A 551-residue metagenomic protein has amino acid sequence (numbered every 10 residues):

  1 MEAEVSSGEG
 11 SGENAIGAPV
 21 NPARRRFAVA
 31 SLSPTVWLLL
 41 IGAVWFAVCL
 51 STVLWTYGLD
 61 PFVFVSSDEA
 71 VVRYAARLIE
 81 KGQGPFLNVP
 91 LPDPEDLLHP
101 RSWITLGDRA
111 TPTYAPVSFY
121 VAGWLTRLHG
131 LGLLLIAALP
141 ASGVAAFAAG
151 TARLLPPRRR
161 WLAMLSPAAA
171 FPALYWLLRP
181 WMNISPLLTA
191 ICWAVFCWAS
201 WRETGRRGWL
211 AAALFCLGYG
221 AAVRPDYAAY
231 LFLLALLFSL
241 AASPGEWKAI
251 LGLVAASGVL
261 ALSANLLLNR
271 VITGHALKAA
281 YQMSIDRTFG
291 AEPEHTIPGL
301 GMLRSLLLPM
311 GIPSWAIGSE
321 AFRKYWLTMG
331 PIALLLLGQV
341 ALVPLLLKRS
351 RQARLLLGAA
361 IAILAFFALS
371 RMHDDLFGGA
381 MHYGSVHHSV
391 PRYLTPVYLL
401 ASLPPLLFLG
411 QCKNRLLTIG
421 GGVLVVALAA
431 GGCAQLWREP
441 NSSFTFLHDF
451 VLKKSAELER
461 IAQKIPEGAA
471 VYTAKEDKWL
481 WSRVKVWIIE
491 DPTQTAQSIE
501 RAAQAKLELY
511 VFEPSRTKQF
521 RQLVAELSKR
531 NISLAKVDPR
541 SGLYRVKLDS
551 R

Functional and structural regions predicted by a protein language model:
P34-G42, R158, F215, L236 (+4 more regions): Signature aromatic-anchored transmembrane alpha helix within multi-pass, membrane-resident enzymes that catalyze glycan
G58, R73, R77-S118, A122-L125 (+3 more regions): Interfacial juxtamembrane loops and adjacent helix segments that form the catalytic/substrate-binding surfaces
S67, L135-A141, W161-A169, A173-W193 (+3 more regions): Multi-pass, polyprenyl lipid-linked donor-dependent membrane glycosyltransferases
P94-R101, L266, R270-L345, A380 (+2 more regions): Membrane-lumen/periplasm interface segments of multi-pass, membrane-embedded glycan/lipid transferases
S142-A149, L236, L240, E320-L364 (+1 more regions): Hydrophobic, aromatic-rich transmembrane alpha-helices and their immediate juxtamembrane boundary segments
F147-P172, L188-T189, T204-A212, T418: Transmembrane-helix signature of polytopic, membrane-embedded enzymes that assemble or transfer cell-envelope glycans
I184, A229, G379-C412: Hydrophobic/aromatic-rich transmembrane helices and adjacent perimembrane loops
V426-W479: Membrane-embedded, lumen/periplasm-facing catalytic core of multi-pass transferases that use lipid-linked donors
